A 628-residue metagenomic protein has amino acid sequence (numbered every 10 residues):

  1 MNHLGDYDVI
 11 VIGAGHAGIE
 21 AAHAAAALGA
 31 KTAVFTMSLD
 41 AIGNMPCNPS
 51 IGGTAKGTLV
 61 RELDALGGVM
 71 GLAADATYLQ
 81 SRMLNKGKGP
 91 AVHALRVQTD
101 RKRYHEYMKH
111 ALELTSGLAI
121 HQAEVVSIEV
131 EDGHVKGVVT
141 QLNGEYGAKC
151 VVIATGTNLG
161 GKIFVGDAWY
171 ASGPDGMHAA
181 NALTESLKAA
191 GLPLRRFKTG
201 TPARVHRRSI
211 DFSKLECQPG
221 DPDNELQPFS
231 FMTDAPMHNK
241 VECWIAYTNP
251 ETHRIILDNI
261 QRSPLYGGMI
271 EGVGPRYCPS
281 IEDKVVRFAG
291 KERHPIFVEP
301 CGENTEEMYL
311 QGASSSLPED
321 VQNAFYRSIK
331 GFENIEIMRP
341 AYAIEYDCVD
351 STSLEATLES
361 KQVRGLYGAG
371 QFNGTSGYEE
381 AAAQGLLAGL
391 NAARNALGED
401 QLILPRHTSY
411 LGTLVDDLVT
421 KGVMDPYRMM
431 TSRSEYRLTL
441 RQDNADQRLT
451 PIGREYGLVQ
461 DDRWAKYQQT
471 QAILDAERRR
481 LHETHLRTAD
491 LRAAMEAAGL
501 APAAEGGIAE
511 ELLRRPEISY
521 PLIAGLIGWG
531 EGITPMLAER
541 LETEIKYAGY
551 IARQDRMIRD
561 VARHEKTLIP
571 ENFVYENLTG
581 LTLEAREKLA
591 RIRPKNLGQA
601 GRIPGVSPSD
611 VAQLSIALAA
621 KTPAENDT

Functional and structural regions predicted by a protein language model:
H3-A17: Beta1/beta-strand and adjacent pyrophosphate-binding region of the FAD-binding site in flavoprotein oxidoreductases
G5, Q141-C150: Core beta-strand elements of the Rossmann-like FAD/NAD(P) dinucleotide-binding domain in flavoenzyme oxidoreductases
H23-S127, E131, L142, A154-A171 (+3 more regions): Conserved N-terminal/central alpha/beta ligand/cofactor-binding core
S38-D40, K56, M83, T184-N323 (+3 more regions): An anion/pyrophosphate-binding glycine-rich loop and adjacent beta-alpha core in soluble alpha-beta enzymes
C150, T155-L159, L317, K330: Glycine-/small-residue-rich beta->alpha transition segments that form the dinucleotide
Y309-T375, I403-D416, T534-K588, R593: A glycine-rich dinucleotide-binding beta-alpha-beta segment and adjacent secondary-structure elements that constitute
A381-L402: Internal hydrophobic alpha-helix adjacent to the cofactor/substrate pocket in enzyme cavities
R433, T439-R441, A445, T450-A612 (+1 more regions): Extended, charge-enriched "interface" segments that sit outside catalytic cores
